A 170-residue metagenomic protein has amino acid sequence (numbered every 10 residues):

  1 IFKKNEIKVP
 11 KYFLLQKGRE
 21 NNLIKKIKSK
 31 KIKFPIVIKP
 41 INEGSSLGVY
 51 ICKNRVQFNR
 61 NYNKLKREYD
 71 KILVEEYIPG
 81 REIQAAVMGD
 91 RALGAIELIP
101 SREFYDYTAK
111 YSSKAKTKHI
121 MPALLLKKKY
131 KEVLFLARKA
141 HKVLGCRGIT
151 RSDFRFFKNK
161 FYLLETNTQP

Functional and structural regions predicted by a protein language model:
I1-R81, L134: Active-site nucleotide/adenylate-binding loops and adjacent lid/helix of ATP-dependent enzymes
E6, L126-P170: ATP-dependent carboxylate activation and anion-phosphoryl transfer catalytic cores that bind Mg-ATP to form
K8-K17, R81-L93, G145-D153: Short charge-dense sequence patches
P10, P35, P40, G94 (+2 more regions): Proline-rich low-complexity regions
S46, S101, N167-P170: Glycine-rich phosphate/pyrophosphate-binding beta-alpha loops
Y50-F135, F156-Y162: Phosphate-binding site of ATP-dependent enzymes
